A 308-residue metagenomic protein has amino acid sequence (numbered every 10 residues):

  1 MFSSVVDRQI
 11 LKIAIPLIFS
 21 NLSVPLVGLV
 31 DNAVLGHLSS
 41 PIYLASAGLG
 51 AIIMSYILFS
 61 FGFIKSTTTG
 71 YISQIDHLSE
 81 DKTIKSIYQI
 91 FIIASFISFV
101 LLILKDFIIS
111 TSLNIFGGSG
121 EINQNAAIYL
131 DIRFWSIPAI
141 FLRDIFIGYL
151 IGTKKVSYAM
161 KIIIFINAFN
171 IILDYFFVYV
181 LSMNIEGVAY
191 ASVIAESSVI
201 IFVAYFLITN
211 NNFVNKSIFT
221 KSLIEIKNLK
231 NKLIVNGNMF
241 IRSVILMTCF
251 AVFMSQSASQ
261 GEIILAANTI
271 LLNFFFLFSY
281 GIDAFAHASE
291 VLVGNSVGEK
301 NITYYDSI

Functional and structural regions predicted by a protein language model:
M1-A14, I72-P138, S182-G237, V293-I308: Short alpha-helical transmembrane segments in multi-pass integral membrane proteins
R8-T68, G237-S257: Signature of the first transmembrane helix
A14-L17, N21, G48-A51, A94 (+8 more regions): Residue-level recognition of transmembrane alpha-helices in multi-pass small-molecule transporters/permeases
S20, V24, G28, I97 (+9 more regions): Alpha-helical transmembrane segments of multipass membrane proteins
L26-A45, L113-G120, F176-I185, V244-L277 (+1 more regions): Helix-terminus/linker motif at the lipid-water interface of multi-pass membrane proteins
L44-L102, I140-A159, A267-I308: Small-residue-rich hydrophobic transmembrane alpha-helices
K105, G148, D174, V178 (+3 more regions): Structural signal for membrane-spanning alpha-helices in multi-pass inner-membrane proteins, emphasizing helix cores
S136-A139, R143, I147-I151, V156-V203: Helix-loop-helix hairpin linking two adjacent transmembrane segments in secondary transporters
